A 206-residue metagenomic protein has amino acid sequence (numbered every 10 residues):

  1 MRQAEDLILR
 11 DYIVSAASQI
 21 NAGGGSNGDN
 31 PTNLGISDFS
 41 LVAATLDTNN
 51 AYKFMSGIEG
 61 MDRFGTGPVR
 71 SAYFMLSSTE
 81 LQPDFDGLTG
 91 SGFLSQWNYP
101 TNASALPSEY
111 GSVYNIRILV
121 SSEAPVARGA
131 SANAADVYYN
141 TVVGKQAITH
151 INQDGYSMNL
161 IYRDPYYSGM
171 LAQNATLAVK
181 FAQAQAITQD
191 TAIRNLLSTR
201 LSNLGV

Functional and structural regions predicted by a protein language model:
M1-S26, P68-T79, I118, G169-A182: Long, contiguous amphipathic alpha-helices that act as assembly "spine/axial" helices in icosahedral shell and virion
Q3-S15, T45, N49-Y52, G57 (+1 more regions): Mid-sequence acidic-hydrophobic segments that form the walls of catalytic/ligand-binding cavities or oligomerization
S15-G23, I58, L94, L196: A sequence-level detector of short, solvent-exposed, charge-rich linear segments
D29-M55, E80-V206: Sequence/fold signature of self-assembling virion shell proteins
M61-G65, S78-L81: Internal active-site segments that recognize and position negatively charged phosphoryl groups and nucleotide moieties
F64-G67, S108-Y110: Short, conserved, surface-exposed binding loops centered on an aromatic residue
